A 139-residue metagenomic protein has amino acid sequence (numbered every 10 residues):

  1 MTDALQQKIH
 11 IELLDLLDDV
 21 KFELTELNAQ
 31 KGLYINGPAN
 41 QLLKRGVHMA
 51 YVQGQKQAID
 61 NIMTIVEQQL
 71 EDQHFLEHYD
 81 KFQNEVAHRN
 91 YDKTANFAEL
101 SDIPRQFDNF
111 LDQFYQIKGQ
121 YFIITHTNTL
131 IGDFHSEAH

Functional and structural regions predicted by a protein language model:
M1-K21, T64, Q68-L76: Short, charge/polar-rich alpha-helical segments
D3, Q7, M49-Q53, S101: Alpha-solenoid helical-repeat scaffolds
H10, L17, K21-L24, N28-K31 (+5 more regions): Heptad-repeat amphipathic alpha-helical coiled-coil interaction surface used for oligomerization/assembly
L16, Q69-A95: Amphipathic alpha-helical oligomerization segments
T25-M49, Y91-F107: Charged, low-complexity interaction regions
E26-A29, L33-N36, N40, I65 (+4 more regions): Heptad-repeat coiled-coil alpha-helices
H48-Q73, F110-T129: Amphipathic alpha-helical coiled-coil segments
E85-H139: Amphipathic alpha-helical binding modules
